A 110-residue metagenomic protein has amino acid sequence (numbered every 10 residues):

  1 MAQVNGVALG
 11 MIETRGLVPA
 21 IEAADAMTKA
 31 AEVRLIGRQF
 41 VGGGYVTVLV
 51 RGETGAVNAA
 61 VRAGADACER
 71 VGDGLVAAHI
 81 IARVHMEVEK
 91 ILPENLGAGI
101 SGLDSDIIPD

Functional and structural regions predicted by a protein language model:
M1-Y45, L49-D110: Long, contiguous binding/interaction regions
